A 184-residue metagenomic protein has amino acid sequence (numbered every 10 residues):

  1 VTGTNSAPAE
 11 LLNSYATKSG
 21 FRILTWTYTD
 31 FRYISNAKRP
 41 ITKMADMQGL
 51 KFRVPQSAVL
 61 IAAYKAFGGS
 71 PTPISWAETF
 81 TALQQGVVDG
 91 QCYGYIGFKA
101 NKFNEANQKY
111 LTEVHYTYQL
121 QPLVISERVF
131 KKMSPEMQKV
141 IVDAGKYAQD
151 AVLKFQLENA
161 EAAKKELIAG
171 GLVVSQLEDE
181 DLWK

Functional and structural regions predicted by a protein language model:
V1, A7-K184: N-terminal secretory/targeting leader peptides
